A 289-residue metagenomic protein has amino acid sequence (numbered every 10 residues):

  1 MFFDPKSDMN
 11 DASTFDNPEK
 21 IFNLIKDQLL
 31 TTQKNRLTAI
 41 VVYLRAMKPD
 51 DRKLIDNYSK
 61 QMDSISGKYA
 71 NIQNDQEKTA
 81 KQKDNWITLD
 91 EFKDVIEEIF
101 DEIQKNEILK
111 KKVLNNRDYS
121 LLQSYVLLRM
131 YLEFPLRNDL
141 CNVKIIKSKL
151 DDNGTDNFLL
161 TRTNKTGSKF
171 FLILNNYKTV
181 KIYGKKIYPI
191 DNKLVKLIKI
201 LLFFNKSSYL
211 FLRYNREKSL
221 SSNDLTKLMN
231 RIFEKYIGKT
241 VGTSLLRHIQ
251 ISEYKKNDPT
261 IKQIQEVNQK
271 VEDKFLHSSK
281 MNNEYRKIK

Functional and structural regions predicted by a protein language model:
M1-D63, S244-H248, F275-S278: Non-catalytic DNA-binding core/recognition domains of DNA-processing enzymes
K53-L109: Flexible interdomain linker/hinge and immediately adjacent N-terminus of the catalytic tyrosine-recombinase domain
Y58-Q61, N142-D151, E253-Y254: Amphipathic alpha-helical scaffolding segments
D94-D139: Basic, Lys/Arg- and aromatic-enriched nucleic-acid-binding interface segment
V143-N192: Conserved tyrosine-mediated DNA breakage-rejoining catalytic core shared by Y-recombinases
Y183-L246, Q250, K255: Active-site/catalytic core of tyrosine-dependent DNA strand-transfer enzymes
L245-H277: C-terminal catalytic core of tyrosine-transesterase DNA break-rejoin enzymes
Y285-K287: Eukaryote-biased recognition of C-terminal alpha-helical segments
